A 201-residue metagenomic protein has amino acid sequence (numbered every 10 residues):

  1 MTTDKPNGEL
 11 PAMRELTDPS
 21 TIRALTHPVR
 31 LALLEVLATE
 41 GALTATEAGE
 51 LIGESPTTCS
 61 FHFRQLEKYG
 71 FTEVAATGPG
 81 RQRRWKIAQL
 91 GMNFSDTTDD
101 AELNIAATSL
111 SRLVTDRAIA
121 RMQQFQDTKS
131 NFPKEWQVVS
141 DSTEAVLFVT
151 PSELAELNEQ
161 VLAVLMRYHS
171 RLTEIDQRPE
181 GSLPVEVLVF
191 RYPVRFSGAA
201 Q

Functional and structural regions predicted by a protein language model:
P6-I22: Short, Lys/Arg-enriched N-terminal segment that forms or immediately precedes the first helix of a structured domain
R23-V29, T44, E73, T77-T98: Short, cationic-aromatic polyanion-contact patches
L31-E35: Pre-recognition alpha-helix immediately N-terminal to the DNA-recognition helix within helix-turn-helix or winged-helix
E47-G53: A short acidic, leucine-rich amphipathic alpha-helix
F63-R64: Short, hydrophobic-biased segments on the C-terminal half of alpha helices that form "recognition helices"
Y69-G70: Glycine-centered, phosphate/nucleic-acid-interacting loop/turn motifs that mediate DNA/RNA or nucleotide
A88-L147: Amphipathic alpha-helical dimerization/coiled-coil segments that flank or bridge DNA-binding/regulatory modules
N131-Q201: Charged, low-complexity intrinsically disordered regulatory/assembly segments
